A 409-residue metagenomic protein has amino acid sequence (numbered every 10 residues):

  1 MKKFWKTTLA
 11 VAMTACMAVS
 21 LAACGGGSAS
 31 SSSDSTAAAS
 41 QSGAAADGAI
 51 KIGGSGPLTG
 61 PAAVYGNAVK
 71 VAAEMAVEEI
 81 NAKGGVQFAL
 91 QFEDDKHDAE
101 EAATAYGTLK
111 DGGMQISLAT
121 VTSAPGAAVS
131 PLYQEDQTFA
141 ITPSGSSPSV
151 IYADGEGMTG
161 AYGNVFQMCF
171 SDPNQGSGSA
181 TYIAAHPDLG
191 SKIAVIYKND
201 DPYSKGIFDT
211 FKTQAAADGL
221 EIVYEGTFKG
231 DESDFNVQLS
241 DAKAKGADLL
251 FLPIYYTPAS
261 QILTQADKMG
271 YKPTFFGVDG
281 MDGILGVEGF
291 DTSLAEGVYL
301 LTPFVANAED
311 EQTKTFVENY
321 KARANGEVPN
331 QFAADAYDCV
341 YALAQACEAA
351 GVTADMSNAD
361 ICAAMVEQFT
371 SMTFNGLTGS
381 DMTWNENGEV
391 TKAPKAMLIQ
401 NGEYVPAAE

Functional and structural regions predicted by a protein language model:
M1-V11: Bacterial N-terminal signal peptides that target proteins for export
T7, G25-A29, D34-E409: Extracytosolic ligand-binding ectodomains
A10-A18: Hydrophobic helical h-region of N-terminal Sec-dependent signal peptides in bacterial secretory/periplasmic proteins
V19-A23: C-terminal motif of bacterial Sec signal peptides marking the signal peptidase cleavage site
